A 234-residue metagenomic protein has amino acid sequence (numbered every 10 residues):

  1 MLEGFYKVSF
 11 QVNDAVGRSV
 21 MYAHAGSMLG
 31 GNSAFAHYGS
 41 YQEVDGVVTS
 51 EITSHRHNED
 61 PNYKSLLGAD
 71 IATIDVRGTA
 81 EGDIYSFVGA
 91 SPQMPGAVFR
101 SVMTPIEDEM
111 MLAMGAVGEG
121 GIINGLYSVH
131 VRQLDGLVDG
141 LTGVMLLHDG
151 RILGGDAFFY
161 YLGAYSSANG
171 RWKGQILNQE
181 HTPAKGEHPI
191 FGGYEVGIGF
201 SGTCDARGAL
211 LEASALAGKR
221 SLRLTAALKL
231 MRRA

Functional and structural regions predicted by a protein language model:
M1-A15, F87, L112-L137: Tryptophan-anchored aromatic micro-motifs
M1-F5, M21-L29, E43-V47, G78-I84 (+6 more regions): Short, solvent-exposed coil/turn segments at beta-strand boundaries
V8, F35, G82, Q93 (+4 more regions): Intrinsically disordered, low-complexity, compositionally biased regions/tails
S9-Q11, G31, A90-P92, H130-R132 (+2 more regions): A generic structural motif
V12-N58, G136-K173, L177-T182, K219: N-terminal glycine/threonine-rich, aromatic-flanked beta-hairpin/loop signature
G17, E51-S54, N58-E119, Q175-N178 (+1 more regions): Beta-sheet ligand-binding and adhesion/scaffold domains
